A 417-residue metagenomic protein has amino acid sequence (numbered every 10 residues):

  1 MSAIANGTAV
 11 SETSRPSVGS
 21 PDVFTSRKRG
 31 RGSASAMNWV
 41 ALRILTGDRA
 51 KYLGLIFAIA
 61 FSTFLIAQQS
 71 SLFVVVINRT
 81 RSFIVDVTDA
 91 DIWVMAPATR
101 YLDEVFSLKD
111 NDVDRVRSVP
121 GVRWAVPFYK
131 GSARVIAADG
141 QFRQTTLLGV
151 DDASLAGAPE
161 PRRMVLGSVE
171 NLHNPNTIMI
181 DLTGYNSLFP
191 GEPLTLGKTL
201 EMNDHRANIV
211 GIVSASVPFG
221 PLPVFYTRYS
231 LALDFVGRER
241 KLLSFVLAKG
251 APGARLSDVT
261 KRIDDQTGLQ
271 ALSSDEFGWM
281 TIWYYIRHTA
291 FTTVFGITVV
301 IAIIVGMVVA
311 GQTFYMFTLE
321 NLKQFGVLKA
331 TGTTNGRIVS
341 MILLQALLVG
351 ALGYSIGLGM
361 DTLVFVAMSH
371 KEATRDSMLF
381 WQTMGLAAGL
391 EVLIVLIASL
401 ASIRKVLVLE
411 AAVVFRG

Functional and structural regions predicted by a protein language model:
S2-A67, I77, S82, I282: N-terminal Sec/SRP start-transfer signal
A3, F380-G417: C-terminal membrane-exit region of the final transmembrane helix in multipass inner-membrane proteins
A3, V10, I56, A60 (+4 more regions): Hydrophobic, regular-secondary-structure patches
L55-L65, T292-Q312, A346-G353, G357 (+3 more regions): Alpha-helical transmembrane segments of integral membrane proteins
L72, T80, V259-V308, M316-L322 (+3 more regions): Peri-transmembrane interface segments
I92-M95, Y185, V213, E239-Q270: A short beta-strand structural signal in non-transmembrane regions
Y129-G131, A138-A153, P159-S230, D258: Hydrophobic secondary-structure segments that place a key small or acidic residue at a functional site
Q324-S369, L386, L390, I394-V395: Transmembrane alpha-helical interface segments in multi-pass membrane proteins
